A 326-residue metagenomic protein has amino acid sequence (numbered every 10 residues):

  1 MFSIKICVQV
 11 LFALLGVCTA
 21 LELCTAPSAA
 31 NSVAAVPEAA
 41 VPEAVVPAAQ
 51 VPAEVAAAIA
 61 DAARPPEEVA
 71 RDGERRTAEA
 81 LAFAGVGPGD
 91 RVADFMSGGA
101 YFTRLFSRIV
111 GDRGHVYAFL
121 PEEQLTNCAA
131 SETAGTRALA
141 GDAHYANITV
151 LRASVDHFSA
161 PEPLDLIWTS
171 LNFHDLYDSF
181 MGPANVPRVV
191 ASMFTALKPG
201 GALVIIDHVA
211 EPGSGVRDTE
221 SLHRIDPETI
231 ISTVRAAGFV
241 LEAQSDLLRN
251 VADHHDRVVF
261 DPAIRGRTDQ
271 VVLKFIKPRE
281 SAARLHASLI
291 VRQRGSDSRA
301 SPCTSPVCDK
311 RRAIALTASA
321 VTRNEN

Functional and structural regions predicted by a protein language model:
V55-L81: Class I SAM-dependent methyltransferase Rossmann-like catalytic core, especially the SAM/SAH-binding loop
G89, D112-R113, L197-L203: Short glycine-dipeptide loop
G89-G98: Conserved class I S-adenosyl-L-methionine
S107-R108, A184-P199: A short glycine-rich, Lys/Arg-flanked "PGG" loop and its adjoining helix->strand segment in the class I
A129-F158: S-adenosyl-L-methionine
F158-L171: A short acidic, Gly/Pro-enriched loop at the edge of an enzyme's catalytic core that lines a small-molecule cofactor
G215-E242: Conserved Class I S-adenosyl-L-methionine
H254-A282: Core SAM-dependent methyltransferase catalytic element
